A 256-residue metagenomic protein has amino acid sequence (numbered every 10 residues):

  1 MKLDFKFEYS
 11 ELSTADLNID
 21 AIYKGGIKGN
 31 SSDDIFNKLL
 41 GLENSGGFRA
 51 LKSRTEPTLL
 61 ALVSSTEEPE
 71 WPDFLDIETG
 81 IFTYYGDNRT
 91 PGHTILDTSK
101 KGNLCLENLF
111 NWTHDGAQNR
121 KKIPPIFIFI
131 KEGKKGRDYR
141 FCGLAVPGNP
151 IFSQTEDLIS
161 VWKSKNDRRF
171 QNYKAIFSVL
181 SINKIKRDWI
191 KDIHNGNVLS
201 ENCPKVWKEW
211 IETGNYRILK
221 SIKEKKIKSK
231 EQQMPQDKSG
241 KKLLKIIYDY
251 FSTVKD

Functional and structural regions predicted by a protein language model:
M1-L60, R137-C142, G148-T253: Contiguous surface segments at macromolecular interaction interfaces
D16-D138: Acidic, glycine-rich low-complexity segments with interspersed aromatic residues
D256: Catalytic centers of nucleases
